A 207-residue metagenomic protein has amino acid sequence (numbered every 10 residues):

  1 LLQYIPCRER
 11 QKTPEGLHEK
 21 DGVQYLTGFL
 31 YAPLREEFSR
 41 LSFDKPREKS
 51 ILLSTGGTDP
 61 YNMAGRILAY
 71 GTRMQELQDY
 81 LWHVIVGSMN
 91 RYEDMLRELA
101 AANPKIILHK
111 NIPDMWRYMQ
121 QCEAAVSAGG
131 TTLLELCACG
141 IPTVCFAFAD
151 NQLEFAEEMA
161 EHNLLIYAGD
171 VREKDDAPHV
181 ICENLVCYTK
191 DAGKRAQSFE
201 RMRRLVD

Functional and structural regions predicted by a protein language model:
L2-N62: A nucleotide-sugar donor-handling region in carbohydrate enzymes
P46-C122: Donor-nucleotide binding loops and adjacent catalytic segments primarily of GT-B fold Leloir glycosyltransferases
W116, L133-C139, E157: Short alpha-helical segment that forms part of, or immediately flanks, the ligand-binding pocket in carbohydrate-active
Q120-Q121, A138, E161: Flexible glycine/serine/alanine-rich "lid" or loop that lines and gates the nucleotide-sugar donor pocket in diverse
Q120-T131: Acidic donor-binding loop of glycosyltransferase active sites
A125-S127, P142-N151: Short hydrophobic beta-strand element within catalytic cores of glycosyltransferases and related nucleotide-activated
Y167, R172-G193: C-terminal "capping" alpha-helix adjacent to the active site of nucleotide-linked donor transferases in cell-envelope
V186-C187, K194-V206: A short, well-ordered alpha-helix in the C-terminal region of glycosyltransferases
